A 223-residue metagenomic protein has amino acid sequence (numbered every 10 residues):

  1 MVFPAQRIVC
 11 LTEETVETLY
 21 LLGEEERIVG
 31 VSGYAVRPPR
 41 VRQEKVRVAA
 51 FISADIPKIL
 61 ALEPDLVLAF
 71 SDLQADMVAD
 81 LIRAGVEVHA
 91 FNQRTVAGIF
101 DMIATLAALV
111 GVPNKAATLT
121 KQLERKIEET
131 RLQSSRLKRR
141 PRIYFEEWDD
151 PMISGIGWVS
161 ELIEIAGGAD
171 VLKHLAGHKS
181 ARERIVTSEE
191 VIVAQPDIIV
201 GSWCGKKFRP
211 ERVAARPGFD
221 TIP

Functional and structural regions predicted by a protein language model:
M1-P223: N-terminal ligand-binding lobe of clamshell/alpha-beta domains
